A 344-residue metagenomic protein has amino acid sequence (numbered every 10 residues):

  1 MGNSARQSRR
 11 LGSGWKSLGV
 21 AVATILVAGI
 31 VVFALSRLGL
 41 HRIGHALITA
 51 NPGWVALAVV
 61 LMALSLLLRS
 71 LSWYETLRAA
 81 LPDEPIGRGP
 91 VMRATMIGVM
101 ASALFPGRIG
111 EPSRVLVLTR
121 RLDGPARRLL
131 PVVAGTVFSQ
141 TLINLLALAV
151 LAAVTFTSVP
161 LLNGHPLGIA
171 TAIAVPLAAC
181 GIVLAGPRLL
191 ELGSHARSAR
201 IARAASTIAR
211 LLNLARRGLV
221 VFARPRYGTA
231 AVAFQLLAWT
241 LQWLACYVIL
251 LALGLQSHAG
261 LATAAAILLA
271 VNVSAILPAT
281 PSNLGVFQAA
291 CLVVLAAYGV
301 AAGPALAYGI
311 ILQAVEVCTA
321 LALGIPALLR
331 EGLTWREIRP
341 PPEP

Functional and structural regions predicted by a protein language model:
M1-M96, S158-I276, V315-P344: Predominantly cytoplasmic-facing regulatory/coupling regions of multi-pass membrane proteins
L61, G98-P106, L268-Q288: Transmembrane alpha-helix interface/packing and boundary motifs in multi-pass membrane proteins, characterized by
S72, R78, P82, M92-D123 (+1 more regions): Extended non-transmembrane interhelical loops and adjacent amphipathic helices of multipass membrane proteins
P85-R93, E111-P112, D123-Q140, V300-I311: Membrane-interface alpha-helices at helix entry/exit sites of multi-pass transporters
I97-F105, P131-A153, A307-A322: Membrane-embedded alpha-helical segments of transport systems, primarily multispan ion/solute transporters
I109-R121, V154, A279-A297: Re-entrant/interfacial helical elements at transmembrane boundaries that shape and gate the permeation pathway
L161-P166, L253-A262, L284, A290-I310: Extracellular/periplasmic helix-loop-helix junctions in multi-pass membrane proteins
